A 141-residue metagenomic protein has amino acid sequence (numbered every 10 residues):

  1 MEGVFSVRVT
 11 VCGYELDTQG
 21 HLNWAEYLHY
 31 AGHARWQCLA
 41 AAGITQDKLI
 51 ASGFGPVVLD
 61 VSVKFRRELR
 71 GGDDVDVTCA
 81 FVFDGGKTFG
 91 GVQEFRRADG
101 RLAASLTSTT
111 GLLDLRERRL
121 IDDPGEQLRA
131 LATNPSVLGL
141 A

Functional and structural regions predicted by a protein language model:
M1-V58, D114-A141: Hot-dog-fold acyl-thioester-processing enzymes
G3-V7, A40, F65-D74, F81-A141: HotDog/MaoC-like acyl-thioester-processing domains
A51-V75: A contiguous binding-surface segment within folded domains or other stable secondary-structure elements
